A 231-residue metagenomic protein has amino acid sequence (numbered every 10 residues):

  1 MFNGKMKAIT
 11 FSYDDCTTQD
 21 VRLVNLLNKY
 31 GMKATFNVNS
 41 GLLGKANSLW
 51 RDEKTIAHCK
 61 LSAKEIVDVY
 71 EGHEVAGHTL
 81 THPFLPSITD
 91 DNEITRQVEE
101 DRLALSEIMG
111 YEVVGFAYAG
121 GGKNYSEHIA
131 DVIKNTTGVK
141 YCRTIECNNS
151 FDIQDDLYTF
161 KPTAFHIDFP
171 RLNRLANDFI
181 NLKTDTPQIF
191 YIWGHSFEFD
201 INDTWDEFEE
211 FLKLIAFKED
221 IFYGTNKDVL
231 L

Functional and structural regions predicted by a protein language model:
M1-N3, K29-G31, T35-V38, S106-E107 (+5 more regions): C-terminal domain-boundary segment and adjacent tail
M1-Q19, P162-A164: Boundary/entry segment of secreted carbohydrate-active catalytic domains
S12-Y13, A76, Y223: Generic enzyme active-site microenvironment
R22-L26, H128-V132, E207, F211: A short acidic, amphipathic alpha-helical/loop segment
Y30-E127, T136-T137, I145-T159, A164 (+1 more regions): Metal-dependent polysaccharide deacetylase catalytic core of the NodB/CE4 family, i.e., the active-site-bearing domain
D91-R96, F169-N173, N202-W205, E209: Non-membrane alpha-helical structural segments and their capping/turn regions in soluble enzymes
D131-K134, K140: Short, low-complexity, polybasic intrinsically disordered segments
D156, P162-N177: A conserved mid-domain beta-alpha-beta active-site/ligand-binding segment of alpha/beta enzyme cores
